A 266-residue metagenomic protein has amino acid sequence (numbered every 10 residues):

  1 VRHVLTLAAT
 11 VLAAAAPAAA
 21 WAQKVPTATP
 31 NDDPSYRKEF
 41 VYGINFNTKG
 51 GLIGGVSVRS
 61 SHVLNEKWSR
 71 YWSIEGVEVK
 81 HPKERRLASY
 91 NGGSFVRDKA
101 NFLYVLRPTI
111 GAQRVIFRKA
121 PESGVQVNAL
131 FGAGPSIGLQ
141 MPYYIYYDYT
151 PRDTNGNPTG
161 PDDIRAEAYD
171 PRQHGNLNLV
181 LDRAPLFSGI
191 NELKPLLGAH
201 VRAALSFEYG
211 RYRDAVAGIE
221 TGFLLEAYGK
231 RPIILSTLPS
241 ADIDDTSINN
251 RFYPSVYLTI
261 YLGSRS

Functional and structural regions predicted by a protein language model:
V1-P34, S266: Cleavable N-terminal export/targeting peptides
K24-P26, N31-K38, V63-Y71, I116-V127 (+2 more regions): Short loop/turn motifs that connect adjacent beta-strands in outer-membrane beta-barrel proteins
D32-F40, E84-S94, N176-L186: Flexible, solvent-exposed coil segments and beta strand-coil junctions, predominantly the extracellular/periplasmic
R37-G50, F223-L225: Transmembrane beta-strand segments that form the barrel wall of outer-membrane beta-barrel proteins
K38-F40, G50-G54, W68-R70, F102-L106 (+4 more regions): Residues that define the transmembrane beta-barrel architecture of outer-membrane proteins
I44-F46, V56-H62, P108-R114, A133-I137 (+3 more regions): Residues on the lipid-exposed face of transmembrane beta-strands in outer-membrane beta-barrel proteins
S73-E122: Outer-membrane beta-barrel translocator/channel fold
G132-N249, Y253, L262-S266: Outer-membrane beta-barrel transmembrane domain signature
